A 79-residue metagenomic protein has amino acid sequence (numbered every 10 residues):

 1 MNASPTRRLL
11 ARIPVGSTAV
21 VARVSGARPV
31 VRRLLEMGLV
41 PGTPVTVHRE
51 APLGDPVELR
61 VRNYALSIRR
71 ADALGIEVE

Functional and structural regions predicted by a protein language model:
M1-I13, D72-E79: Extended boundary segments
V15-A73: Amphipathic, hydrophobic secondary-structure cores in small proteins
